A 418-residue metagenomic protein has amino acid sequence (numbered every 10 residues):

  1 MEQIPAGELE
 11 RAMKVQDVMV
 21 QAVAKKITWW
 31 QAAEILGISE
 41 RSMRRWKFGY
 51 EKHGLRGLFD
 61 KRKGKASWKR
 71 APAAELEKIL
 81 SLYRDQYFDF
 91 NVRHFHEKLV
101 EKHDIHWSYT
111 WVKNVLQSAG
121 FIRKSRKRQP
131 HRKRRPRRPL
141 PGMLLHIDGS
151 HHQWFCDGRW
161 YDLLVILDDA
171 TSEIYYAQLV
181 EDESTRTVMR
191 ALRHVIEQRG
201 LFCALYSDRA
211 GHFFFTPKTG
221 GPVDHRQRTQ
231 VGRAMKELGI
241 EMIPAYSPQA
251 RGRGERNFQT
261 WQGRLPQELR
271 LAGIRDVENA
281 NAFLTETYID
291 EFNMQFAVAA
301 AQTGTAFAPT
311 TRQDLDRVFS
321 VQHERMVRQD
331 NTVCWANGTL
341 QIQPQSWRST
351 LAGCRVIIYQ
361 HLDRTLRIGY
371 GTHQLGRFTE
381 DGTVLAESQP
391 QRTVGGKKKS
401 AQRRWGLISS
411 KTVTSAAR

Functional and structural regions predicted by a protein language model:
M1-S42, K47-R62, Q86: Residue-centric detector for conserved, function-critical "anchor" positions in compact interaction modules
V18, A32, M43-W46, G54 (+13 more regions): Mobile genetic element proteins and their domesticated derivatives, centered on retroelements and DNA transposons
G54-I147, H152-Q153, P217, P222 (+2 more regions): Basic, flexible linker segments flanking DNA-binding modules in nucleic acid-interacting mobile-element proteins
A74, D85, I105-H106, Q117-I174 (+3 more regions): Mobile-element integrase/transposase regions, centering on the N-terminal DNA-binding/Zn-coordinating module
L167, V180-E181, S346, D381: A generic structural motif
I196-D224, A245-P248: Acidic/histidine-rich, metal-coordinating catalytic segments
D224, Q230-Q302, A306-R317: Charged alpha-helix within mobile-element recombinases
T287-R418: C-terminal, beta-rich DNA-binding module of retroviral/retroelements integrases
